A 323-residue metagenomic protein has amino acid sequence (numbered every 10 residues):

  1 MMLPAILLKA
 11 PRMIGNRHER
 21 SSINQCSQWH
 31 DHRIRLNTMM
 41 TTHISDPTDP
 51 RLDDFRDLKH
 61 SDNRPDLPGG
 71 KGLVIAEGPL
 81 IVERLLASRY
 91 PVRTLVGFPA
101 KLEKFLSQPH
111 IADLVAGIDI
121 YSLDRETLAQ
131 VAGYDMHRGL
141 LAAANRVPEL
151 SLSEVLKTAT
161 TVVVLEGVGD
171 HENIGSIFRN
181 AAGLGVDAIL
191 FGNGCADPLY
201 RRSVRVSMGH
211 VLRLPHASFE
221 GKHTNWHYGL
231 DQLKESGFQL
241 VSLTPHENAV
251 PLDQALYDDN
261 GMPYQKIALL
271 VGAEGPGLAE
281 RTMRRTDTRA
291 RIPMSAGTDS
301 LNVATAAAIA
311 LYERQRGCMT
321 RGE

Functional and structural regions predicted by a protein language model:
M1-M2, M13: Methionine residue identity
L36-A100: Boundary-proximal intrinsically disordered activation/regulatory segments immediately upstream of a helical core
T42-D46, Y121-D124, P215-N225: Short acidic-hydrophobic, aromatic-tinged amphipathic segments that line or gate anion-handling sites
A142, N180-L184, P198-L212, E280-E323: Structured adenosyl-cofactor binding patch, chiefly the S-adenosyl-L-methionine
P148-N248: RNA substrate-binding interface of SAM-dependent RNA methyltransferases
S242-T298: Active-site/ligand-binding-proximal alpha/beta "capping" segment
